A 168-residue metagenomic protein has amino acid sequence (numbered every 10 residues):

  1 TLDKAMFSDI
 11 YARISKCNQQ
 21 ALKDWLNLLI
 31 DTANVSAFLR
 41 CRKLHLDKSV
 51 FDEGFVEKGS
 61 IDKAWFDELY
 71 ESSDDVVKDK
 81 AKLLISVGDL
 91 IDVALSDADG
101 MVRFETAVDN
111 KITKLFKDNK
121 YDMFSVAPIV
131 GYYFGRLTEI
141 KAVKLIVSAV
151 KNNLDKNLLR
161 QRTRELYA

Functional and structural regions predicted by a protein language model:
T1-A168: Extended alpha-helical surfaces
